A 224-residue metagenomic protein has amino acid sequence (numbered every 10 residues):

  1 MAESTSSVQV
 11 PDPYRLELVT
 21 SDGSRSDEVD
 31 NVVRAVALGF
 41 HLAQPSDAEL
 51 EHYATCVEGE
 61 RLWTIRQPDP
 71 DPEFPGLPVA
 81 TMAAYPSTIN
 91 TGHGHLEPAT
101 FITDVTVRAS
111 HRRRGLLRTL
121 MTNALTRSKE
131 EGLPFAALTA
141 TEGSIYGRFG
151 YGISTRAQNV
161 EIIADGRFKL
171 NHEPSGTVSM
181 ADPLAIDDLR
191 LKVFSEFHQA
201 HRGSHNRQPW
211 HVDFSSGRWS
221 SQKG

Functional and structural regions predicted by a protein language model:
M1-D27, A164-L184: Conserved N-terminal entry element of GNAT/NAT acetyltransferase domains
S6-E49, Y53, E73-L77: Hydrophobic, proline/glycine-rich low-complexity stretches
L38-G92, G203-G224: Active-site rim helix/loop that mediates acceptor-substrate recognition in acyltransferases
T88-I102, R112: A conserved beta-turn-beta hairpin within the catalytic core of GNAT-like acetyltransferases that forms part
D104-V107, R112-E130: Conserved acetyl-CoA-binding loop-helix of GNAT-fold acetyltransferases
K129-P134, A140-N159: Conserved active-site alpha-helix within GNAT-family acetyltransferase domains
Q158-G224: Amide-forming acyltransferase catalytic core, primarily the GNAT-like/NAT-type and related acyltransferase folds
